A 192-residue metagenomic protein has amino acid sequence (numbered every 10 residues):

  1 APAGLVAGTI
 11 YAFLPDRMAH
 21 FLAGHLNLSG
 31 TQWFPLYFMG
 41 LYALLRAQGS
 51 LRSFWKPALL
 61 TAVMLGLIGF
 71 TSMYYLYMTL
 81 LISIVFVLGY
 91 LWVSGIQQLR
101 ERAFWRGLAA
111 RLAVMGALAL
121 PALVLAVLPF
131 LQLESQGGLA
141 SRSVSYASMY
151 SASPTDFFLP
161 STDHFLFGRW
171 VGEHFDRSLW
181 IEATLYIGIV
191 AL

Functional and structural regions predicted by a protein language model:
A1-G49, S53-S94, M115, A119-A126: Membrane-embedded helix bundles of polyisoprenyl
S29, W55, E101, R142 (+1 more regions): Conserved aromatic-histidine-acidic binding/catalytic patches
W33, A58-L59, W105, A109-A110 (+1 more regions): Short, glycine/acidic-rich beta->alpha junctions
L44-S50, Y90-E101, F130-G137, P160: Perimembrane helix-loop junctions in membrane proteins
L65-G66, R102-G107, E173-L179: Membrane-interface segments at the starts/ends of alpha-helical transmembrane spans
G95-A113: Membrane-interface helix-loop-helix junctions at transmembrane boundaries of multi-pass membrane enzymes, predominantly
G116-L192: Periplasmic/ER-lumenal interhelical loops and adjacent helix-loop junctions in multi-pass membrane proteins
